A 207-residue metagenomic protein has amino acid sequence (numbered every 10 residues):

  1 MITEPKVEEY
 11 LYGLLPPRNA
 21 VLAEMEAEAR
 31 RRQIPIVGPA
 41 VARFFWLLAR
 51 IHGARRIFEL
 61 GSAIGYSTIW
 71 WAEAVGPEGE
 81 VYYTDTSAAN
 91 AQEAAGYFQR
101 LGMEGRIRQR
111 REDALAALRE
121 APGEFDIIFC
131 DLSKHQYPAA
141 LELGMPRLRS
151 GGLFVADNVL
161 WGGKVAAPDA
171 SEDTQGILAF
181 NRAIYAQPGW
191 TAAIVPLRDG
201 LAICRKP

Functional and structural regions predicted by a protein language model:
M1-L22: N-terminal auxiliary segments of SAM/dcSAM-dependent transferases
G13-L14, Q33, P168-E172: A general boundary/transition motif marking the beginning of the first structured unit of a protein
L15-P17, R30-F44, R50: Conserved SAM-binding loop and adjacent beta-strand
M25: Beta-strand-loop-alpha "switch" segments that mediate conformational coupling across diverse proteins
E28-R32, K164-A167: Short glycine/proline- and acidic residue-enriched helix-loop micro-motifs that form flexible lids or anion-recognition
P39-P207: S-adenosylmethionine/decaboxylated-SAM
